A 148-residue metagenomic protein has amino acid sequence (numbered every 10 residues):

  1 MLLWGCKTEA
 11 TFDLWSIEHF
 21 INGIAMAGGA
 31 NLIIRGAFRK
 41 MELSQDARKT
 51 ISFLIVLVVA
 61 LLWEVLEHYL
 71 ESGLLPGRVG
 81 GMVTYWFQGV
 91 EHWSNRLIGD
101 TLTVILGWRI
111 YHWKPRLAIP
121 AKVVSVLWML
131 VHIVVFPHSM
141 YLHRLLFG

Functional and structural regions predicted by a protein language model:
M1-I98, L102-G148: Bulky hydrophobic segments
